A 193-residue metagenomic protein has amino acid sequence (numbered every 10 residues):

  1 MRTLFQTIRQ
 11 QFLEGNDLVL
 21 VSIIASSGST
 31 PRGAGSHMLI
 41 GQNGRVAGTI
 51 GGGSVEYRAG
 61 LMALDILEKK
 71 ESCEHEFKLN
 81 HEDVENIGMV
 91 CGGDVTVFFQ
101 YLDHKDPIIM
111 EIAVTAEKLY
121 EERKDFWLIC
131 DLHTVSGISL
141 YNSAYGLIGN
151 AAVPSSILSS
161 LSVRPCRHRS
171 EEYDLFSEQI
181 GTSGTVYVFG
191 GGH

Functional and structural regions predicted by a protein language model:
M1-H193: Segments forming oxygen-rich coordination pockets for charged ligands
